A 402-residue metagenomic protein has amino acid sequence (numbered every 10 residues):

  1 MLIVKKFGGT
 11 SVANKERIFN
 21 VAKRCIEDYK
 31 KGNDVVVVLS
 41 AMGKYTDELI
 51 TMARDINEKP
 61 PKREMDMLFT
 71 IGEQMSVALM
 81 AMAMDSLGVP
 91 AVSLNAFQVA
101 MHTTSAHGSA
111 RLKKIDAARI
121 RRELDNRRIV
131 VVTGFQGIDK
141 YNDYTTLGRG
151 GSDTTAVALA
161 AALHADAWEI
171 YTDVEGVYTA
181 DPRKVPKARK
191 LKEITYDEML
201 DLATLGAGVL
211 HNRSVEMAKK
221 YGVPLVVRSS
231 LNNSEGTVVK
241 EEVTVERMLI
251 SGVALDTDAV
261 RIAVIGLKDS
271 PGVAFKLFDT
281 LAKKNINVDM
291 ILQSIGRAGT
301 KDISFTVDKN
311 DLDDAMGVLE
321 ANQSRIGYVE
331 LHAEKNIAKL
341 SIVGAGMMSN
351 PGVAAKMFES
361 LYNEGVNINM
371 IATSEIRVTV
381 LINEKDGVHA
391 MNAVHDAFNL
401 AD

Functional and structural regions predicted by a protein language model:
M1-V215, T306, I382-N383: Nucleotide/pyrophosphate-binding catalytic subdomain
N33, V89, V223, I286 (+1 more regions): Short phosphate-binding/catalytic loops that engage adenosine nucleotides
L39-T46, V227-T244, G299-T300, F305: Terminal amphipathic helices with adjacent charged low-complexity linkers/tails
A167-Y171, L225-V227, D289, M370: Short hydrophobic alpha-helical runs that function as membrane-insertion/retention elements
L210, Y221, N232-T237, L312: Surface-exposed amphipathic alpha-helical tracts and adjacent flexible/coil segments at the periphery of soluble enzymes
A218: Acidic-aromatic/histidine active-site loop/patch
V238-D402: A conserved regulatory-domain signal marking ACT and ACT-like small-molecule sensing domains and adjacent regulatory
